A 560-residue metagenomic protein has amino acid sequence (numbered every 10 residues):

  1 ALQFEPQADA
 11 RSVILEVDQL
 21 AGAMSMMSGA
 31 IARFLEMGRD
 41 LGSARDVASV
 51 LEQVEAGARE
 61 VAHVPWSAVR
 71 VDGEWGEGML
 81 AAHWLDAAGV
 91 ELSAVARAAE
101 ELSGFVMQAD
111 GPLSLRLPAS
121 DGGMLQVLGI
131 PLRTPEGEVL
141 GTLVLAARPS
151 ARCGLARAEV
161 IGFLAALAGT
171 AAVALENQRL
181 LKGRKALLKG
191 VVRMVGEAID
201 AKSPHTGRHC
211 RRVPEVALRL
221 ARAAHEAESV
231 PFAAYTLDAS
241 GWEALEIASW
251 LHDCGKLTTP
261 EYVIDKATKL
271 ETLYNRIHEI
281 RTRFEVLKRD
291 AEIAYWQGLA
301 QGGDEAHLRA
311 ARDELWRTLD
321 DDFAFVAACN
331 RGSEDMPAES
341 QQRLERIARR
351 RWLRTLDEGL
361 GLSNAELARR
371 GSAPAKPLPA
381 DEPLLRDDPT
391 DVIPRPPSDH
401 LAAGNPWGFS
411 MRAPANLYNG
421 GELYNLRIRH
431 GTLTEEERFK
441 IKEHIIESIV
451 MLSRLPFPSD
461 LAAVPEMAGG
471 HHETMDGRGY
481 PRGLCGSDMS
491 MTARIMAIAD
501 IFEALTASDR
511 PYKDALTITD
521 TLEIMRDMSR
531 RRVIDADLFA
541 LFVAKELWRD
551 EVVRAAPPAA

Functional and structural regions predicted by a protein language model:
A1-M26, G162: HAMP signal relay modules and closely related sensory coiled-coil linkers that couple transmembrane inputs to cytosolic
R11-I14, L140-A166, L175-Q178, L433-E435 (+2 more regions): Regulatory loop-to-helix N-cap segments in sensory/regulatory domains that couple ligand/signal detection
Q19, A23, C153-E176, E243 (+2 more regions): Amphipathic alpha-helical "output/dimerization" segments
M26-F34, T142-L143, S150-A151, F163-R184 (+5 more regions): Signal-transmission/dimerization alpha-helices at domain junctions
F34, A44-H83, G89, T206-G207 (+2 more regions): Helix-loop-beta substructure at the N-terminus of cytosolic sensory domains that couple signal/ligand detection
M79, L85-R116, S120-G122: Acidic/proline- and glycine-rich, intrinsically disordered low-complexity segments that serve as regulatory linkers
L115, L125-E136: A short, aliphatic-rich beta-strand micro-motif
V191-A560: Histidine- and acidic-residue-rich, metal-dependent catalytic cores
